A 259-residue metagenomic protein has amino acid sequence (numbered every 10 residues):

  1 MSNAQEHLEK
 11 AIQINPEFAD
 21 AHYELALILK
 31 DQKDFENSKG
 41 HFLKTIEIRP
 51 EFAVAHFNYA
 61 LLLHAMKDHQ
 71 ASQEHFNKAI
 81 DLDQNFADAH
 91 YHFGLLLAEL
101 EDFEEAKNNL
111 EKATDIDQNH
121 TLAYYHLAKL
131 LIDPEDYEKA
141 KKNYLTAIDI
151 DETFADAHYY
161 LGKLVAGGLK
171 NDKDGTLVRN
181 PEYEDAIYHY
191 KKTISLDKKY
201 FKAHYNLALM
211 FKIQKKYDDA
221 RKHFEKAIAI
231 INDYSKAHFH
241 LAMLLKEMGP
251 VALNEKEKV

Functional and structural regions predicted by a protein language model:
M1-K10, D31-K44, A65-K78, A98-K112 (+4 more regions): Structural signature of tandem alpha-helical TPR/SEL1-like repeats, specifically the intra-repeat loop/turn
D156-K163, Y188, F201-L209: Eukaryotic tandem repeat interaction scaffolds
Y159-K173, F239-E247: Amphipathic alpha-helical repeat scaffolds of TPR domains
